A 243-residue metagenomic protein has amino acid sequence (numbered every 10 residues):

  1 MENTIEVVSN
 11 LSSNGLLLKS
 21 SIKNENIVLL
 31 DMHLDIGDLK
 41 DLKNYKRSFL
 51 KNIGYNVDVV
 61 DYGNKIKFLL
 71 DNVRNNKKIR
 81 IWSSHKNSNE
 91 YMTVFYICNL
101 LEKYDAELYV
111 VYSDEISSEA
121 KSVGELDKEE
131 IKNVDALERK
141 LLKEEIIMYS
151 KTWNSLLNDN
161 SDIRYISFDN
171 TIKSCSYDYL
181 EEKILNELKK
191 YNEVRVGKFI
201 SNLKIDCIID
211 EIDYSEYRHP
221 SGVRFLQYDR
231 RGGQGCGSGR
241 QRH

Functional and structural regions predicted by a protein language model:
M1-D58: A structured, charge-rich N-terminal accessory region that forms the first stable segment of a protein and links
V7, K77-S88: Acidic beta-strand-to-loop metal/phosphate-binding motif
N24, Y96-L108: A short alpha->loop->secondary-structure connector
G54-L70: Glycine-rich, highly charged phosphate/nucleotide-binding loops
Y112-K128: Short, conserved secondary-structure transition motifs
V123-G197: A conserved mid-domain beta-alpha-beta active-site/ligand-binding segment of alpha/beta enzyme cores
K198-I212: Short helix-coil junctions and helix-kink-helix linkers
S221-G235: A short, conserved structural fragment
